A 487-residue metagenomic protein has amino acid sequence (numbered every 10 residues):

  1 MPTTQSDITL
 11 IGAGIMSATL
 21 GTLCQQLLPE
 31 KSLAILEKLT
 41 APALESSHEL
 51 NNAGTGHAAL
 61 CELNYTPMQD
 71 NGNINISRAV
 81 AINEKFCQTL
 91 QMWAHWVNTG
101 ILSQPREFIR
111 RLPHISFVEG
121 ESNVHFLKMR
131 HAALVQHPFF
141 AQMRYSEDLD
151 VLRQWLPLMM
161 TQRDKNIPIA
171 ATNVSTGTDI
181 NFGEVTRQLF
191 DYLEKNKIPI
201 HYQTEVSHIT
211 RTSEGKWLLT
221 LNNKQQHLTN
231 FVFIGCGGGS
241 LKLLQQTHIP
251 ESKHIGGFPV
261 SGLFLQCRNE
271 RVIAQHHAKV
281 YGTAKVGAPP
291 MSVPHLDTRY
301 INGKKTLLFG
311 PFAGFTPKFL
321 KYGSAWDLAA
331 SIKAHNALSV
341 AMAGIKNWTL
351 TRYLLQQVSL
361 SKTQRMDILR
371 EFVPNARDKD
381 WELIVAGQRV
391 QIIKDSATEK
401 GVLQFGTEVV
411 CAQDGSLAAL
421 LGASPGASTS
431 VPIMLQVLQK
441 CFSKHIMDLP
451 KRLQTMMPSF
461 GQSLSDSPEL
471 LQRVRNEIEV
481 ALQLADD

Functional and structural regions predicted by a protein language model:
P2-M16, A34: Beta1/beta-strand and adjacent pyrophosphate-binding region of the FAD-binding site in flavoprotein oxidoreductases
Q26-E49: Glycine-rich FAD pyrophosphate-binding loop
G54-Q154, T306, K318, S324-D327: Dinucleotide-binding Rossmann-like beta1-alpha1 core, especially the glycine-rich loop that anchors the ADP
S77-L90, V118-H125, T172-Y192, H201 (+3 more regions): Short beta-strand to alpha-helix junction loop
Q104-L112, S116-R187, D191, K195 (+3 more regions): Flavin (FAD/FMN) cofactor-binding and adjacent substrate-gating region of FAD-dependent oxidoreductase domains
I167-T176, E184, F319-D448: C-terminal catalytic lobe of FAD-dependent flavoproteins
I169-F231, C236-K242, S428-F442: Helical element adjacent to the flavin cofactor pocket in flavoenzyme catalytic cores
Q225-G282, A288, H445: Central helical "cap/lid" subdomain
